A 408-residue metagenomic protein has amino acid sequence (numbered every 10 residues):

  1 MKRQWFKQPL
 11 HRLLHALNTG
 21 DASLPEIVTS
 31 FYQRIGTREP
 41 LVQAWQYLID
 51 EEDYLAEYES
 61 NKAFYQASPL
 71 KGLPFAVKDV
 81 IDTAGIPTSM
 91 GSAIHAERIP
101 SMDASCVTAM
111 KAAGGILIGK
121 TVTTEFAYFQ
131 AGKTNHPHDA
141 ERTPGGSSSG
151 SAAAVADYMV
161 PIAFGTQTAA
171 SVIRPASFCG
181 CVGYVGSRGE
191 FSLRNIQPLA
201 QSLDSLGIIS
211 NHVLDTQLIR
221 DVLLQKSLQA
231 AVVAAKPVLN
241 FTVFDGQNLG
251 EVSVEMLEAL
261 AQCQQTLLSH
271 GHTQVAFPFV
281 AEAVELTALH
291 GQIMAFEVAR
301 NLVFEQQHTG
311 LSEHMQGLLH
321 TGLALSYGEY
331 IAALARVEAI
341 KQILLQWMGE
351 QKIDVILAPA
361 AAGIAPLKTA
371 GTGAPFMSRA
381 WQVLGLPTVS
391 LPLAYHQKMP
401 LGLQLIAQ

Functional and structural regions predicted by a protein language model:
M1-I99, A127-Y128, A365: Short, well-ordered alpha-helical
F6, G72-F75, A84-P87, D221-L289 (+1 more regions): Gly/Ser-rich, acidic/histidine-flanked active-site/gating loops
R12-T19, H95-R98, D204-N211, H320-L325 (+1 more regions): Short, well-ordered beta-strand elements within core beta-sheets of diverse protein domains
D21-T29, E59, E255-P278, A299-Q306 (+2 more regions): Acyltransferase
F31, K78, M110, L267 (+2 more regions): Conserved hydrophobic/aromatic pocket- or pore-lining residues that grip, position, or stack substrates in active sites
L70-M90, Q292-L345, P392-G402: Short helix-loop capping/hinge segments that flank enzyme active sites or metal/cofactor-binding pockets
G72, A112, I116, V160-P161 (+2 more regions): Glycine-rich, small-residue loops and helix-cap segments that act as flexible hinges at active-site edges
M102-L223, Q382-Y395, M399-Q404: Short glycine/serine-rich loop segments
